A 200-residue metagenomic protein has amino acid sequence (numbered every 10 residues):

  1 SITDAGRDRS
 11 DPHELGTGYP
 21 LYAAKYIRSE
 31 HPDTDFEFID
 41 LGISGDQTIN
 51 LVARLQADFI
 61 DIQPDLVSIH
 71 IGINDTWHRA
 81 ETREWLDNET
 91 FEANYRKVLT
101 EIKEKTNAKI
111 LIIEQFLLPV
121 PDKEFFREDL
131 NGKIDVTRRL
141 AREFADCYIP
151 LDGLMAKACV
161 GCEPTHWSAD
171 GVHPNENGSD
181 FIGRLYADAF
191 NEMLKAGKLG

Functional and structural regions predicted by a protein language model:
S1, D11, L41-D46, L66-R83 (+2 more regions): Cell-envelope and extracellular/periplasmic
S1-L41, L55-Q63: Serine-esterase "nucleophile elbow" of acetyl-processing enzymes
D4-D8, I49, T76-E81, P119-K123: A short acidic, helix-capping loop that chelates divalent metal ions and anchors anionic groups
R9-E14, E81-N88, F125-E128, W167-A169: Short glycine-enriched, charge-decorated loop/helix-capping segments at active-site entrances that position
E37-G42, L66-H70, K109-E114, Y148-P150: Structural recognition of the beta-strand scaffold that forms the well-ordered cores of secreted hydrolase catalytic
I43-D65, T82-Y95, K103: Catalytic-core regions of hydrolytic enzymes
H70, N74, V98-I134: Active-site segments of SGNH/GDSL-like serine hydrolases that catalyze O-acetyl group transfer/hydrolysis on lipids
Q115-G200: Catalytic His-Asp segment of secreted/periplasmic serine-dependent ester chemistry enzymes
